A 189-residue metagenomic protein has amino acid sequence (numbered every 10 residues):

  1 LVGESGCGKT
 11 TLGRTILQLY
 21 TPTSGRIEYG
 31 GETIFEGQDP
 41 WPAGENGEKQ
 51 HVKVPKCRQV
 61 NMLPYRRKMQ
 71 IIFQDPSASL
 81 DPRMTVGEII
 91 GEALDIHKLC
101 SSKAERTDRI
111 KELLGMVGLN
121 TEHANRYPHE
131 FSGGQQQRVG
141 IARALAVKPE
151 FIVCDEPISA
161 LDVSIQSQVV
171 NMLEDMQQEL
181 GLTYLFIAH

Functional and structural regions predicted by a protein language model:
L17: Helix-to-loop junction immediately C-terminal to a conserved catalytic motif
G25-K53, Y65: Conserved ABC transporter NBD signature motif
T33, A104-E122: Conserved ABC ATPase "signature" region
R67, H129, V147, N171 (+1 more regions): Conserved signature/switch motifs of ABC ATPase nucleotide-binding domains
I90, I141, V169: Hydrophobic anchor residue at the start of the ABC signature
Y127-F131, Q135: Conserved ABC ATPase signature
A146-E150, Q166: A short, proline-enriched helix->beta-strand linker immediately N-terminal to the Walker B motif in ABC-type P-loop
